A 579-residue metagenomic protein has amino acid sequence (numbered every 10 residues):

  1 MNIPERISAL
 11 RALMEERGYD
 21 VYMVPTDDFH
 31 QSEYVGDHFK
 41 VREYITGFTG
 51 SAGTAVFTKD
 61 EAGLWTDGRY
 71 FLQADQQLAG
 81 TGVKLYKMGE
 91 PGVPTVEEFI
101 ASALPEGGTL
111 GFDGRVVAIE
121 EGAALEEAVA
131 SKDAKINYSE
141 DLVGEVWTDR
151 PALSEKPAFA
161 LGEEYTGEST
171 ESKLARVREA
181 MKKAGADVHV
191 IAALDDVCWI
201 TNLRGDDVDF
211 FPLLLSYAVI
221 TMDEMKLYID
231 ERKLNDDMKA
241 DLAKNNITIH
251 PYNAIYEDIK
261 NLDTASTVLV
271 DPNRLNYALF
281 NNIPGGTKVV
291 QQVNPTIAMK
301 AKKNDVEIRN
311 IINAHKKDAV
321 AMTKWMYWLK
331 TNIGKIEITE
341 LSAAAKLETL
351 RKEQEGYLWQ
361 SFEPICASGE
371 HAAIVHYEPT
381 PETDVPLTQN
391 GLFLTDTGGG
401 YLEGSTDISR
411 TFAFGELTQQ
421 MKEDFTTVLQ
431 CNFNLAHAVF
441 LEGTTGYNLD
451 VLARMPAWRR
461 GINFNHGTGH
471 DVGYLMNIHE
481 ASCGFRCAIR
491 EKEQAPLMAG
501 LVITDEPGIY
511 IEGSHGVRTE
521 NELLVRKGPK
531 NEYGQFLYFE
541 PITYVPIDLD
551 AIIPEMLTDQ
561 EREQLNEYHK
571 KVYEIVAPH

Functional and structural regions predicted by a protein language model:
M1-H579: Active-site neighborhoods and metal-handling regions in enzymes and metal-associated proteins
